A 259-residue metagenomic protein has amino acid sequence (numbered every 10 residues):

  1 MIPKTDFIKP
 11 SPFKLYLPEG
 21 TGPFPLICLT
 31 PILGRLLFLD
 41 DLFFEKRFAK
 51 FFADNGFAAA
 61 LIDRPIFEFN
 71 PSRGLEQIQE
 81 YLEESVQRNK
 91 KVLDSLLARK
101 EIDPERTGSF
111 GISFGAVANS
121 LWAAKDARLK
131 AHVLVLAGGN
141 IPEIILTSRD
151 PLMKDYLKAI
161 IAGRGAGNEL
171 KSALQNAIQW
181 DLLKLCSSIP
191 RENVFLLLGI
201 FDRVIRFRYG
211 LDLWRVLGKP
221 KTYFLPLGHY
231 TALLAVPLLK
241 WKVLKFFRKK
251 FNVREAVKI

Functional and structural regions predicted by a protein language model:
M1-T21: N-terminal cap/lid segment of alpha/beta-hydrolase-fold proteins
F13, P23-L33: Short beta-strand element of the alpha/beta-hydrolase
I32-Q87: Cap/lid segment of the alpha/beta-hydrolase catalytic domain
L75-S113: Gly/Ser-rich "nucleophile elbow"/oxyanion-hole loop immediately N-terminal to the catalytic nucleophile in hydrolases
L121-E169, F224: Hydrolase active-site cap/lid region
I189-P190, L196-L198, D202: Short beta-strand/loop motif that positions the catalytic acidic residue of the alpha/beta-hydrolase fold
R203-Y209: Conserved alpha/beta-hydrolase "acid-adjacent" motif
G228-K240: Catalytic histidine-centered segment of alpha/beta-hydrolase-like enzymes
